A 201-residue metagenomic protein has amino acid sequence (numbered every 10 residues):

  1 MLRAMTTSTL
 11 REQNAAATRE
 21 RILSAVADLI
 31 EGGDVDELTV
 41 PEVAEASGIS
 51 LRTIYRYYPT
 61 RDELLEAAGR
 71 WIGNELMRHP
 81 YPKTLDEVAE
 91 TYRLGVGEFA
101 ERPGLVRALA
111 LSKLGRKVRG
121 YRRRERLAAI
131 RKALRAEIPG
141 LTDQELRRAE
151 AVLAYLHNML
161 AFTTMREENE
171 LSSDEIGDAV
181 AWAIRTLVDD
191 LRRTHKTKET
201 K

Functional and structural regions predicted by a protein language model:
M1-G48, E63-E66: Basic, helix-initiating cap at the start of DNA-binding domains
I30, Y58, E63-I72, R119-R122: Alpha-helical DNA-contacting segments of helix-turn-helix folds
E37-T39, R61, G140, K201: Short glycine/proline-centered loop/turn elements that form peptide/ligand docking sites
V40, G69-L76: Short, basic, alpha-helical segments at the C-terminal edge of helix-turn-helix-like DNA-binding modules
E42, A46, M77-A110, G115 (+1 more regions): Hydrophobic alpha-helical connector segments
G48-Y58: Short hydrophobic/aromatic patch on the recognition helix
E90, G115-A151, H157, G177-D189: Amphipathic alpha-helical packing segments from all-alpha helical-bundle domains
E150-L171, T186-K196: Amphipathic C-terminal alpha-helical segment
